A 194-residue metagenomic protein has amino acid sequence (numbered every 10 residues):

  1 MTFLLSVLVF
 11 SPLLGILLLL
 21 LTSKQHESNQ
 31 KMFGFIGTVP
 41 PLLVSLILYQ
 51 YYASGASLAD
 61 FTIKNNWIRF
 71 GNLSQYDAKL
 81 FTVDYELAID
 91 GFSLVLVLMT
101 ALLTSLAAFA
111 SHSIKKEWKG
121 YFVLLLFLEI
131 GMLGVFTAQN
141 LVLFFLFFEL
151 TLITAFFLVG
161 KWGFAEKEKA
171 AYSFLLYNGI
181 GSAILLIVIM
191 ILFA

Functional and structural regions predicted by a protein language model:
M1-L4, L21-F109, K116-V123: Transmembrane helix-loop-helix hairpins at membrane boundaries of multipass inner-membrane proteins
M1-S11, I89-T100, L141-T154: Structural signature of hydrophobic alpha-helical transmembrane segments
L8-P12, Q30, G34-G37, P41 (+6 more regions): Small-residue packing motifs within transmembrane alpha-helices
P12, L20-Q25, F109-S113, G160-F164: Structural signal for the C-terminal ends of transmembrane alpha-helices and the immediately following loop
L13-L17, A78: Membrane-proximal N-terminal segments immediately preceding the first transmembrane helix
I16-L21, L46, S105-F109, I130-G134 (+2 more regions): Alpha-helical transmembrane segments of multipass membrane proteins
Q25-E27, L124-F127, G131-A194: Alpha-helical multi-pass transmembrane bundles of energy-transducing inner-membrane proteins
F33, G55, S111-I114, K161 (+2 more regions): Juxtamembrane helix-loop transition sites at the ends of transmembrane segments in multi-pass membrane proteins
